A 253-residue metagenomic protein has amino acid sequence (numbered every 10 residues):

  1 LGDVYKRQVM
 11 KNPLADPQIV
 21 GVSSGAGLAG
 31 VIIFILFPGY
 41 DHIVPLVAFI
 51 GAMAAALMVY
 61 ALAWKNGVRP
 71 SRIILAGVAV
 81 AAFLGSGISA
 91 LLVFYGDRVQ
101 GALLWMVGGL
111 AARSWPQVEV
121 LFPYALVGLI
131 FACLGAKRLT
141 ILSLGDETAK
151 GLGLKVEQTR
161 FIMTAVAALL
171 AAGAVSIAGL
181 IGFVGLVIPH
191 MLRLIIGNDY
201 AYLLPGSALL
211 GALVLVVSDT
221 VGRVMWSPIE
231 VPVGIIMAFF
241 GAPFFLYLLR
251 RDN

Functional and structural regions predicted by a protein language model:
G2-N253: Alpha-helical transmembrane segments in inner-membrane proteins
